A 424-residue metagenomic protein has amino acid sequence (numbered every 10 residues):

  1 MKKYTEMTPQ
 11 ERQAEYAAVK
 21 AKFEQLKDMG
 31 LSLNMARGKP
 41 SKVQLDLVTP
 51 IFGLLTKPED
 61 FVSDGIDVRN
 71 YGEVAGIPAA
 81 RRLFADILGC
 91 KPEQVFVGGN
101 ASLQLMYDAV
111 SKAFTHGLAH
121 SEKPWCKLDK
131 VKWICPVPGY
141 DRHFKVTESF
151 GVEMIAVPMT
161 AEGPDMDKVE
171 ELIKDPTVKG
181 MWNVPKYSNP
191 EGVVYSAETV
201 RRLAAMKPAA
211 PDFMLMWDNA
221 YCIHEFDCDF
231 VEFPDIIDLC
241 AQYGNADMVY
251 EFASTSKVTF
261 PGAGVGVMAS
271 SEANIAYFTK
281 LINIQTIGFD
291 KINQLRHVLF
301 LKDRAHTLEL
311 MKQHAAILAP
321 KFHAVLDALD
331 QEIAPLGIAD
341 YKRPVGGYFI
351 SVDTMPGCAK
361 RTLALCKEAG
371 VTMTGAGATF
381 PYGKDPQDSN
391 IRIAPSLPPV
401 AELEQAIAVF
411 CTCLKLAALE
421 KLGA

Functional and structural regions predicted by a protein language model:
K2-A75, A79-A80, A85-D86, E368-V371: N-terminal "arm"/small-domain region of PLP-dependent enzymes with the aminotransferase-like
G38-K42, S102-L103, G139-D141, E162 (+8 more regions): Short, solvent-exposed loop/turn segments at secondary-structure junctions
D60, I66-P211, C222-G244, A359 (+3 more regions): Conserved core of the PLP fold type I
G98, D238-A319, E332, L419: Conserved core segment of the aminotransferase class I/II
K312-L326, I338-D353: Conserved glycine-rich beta-strand-loop-beta hairpin in the small C-terminal domain of fold type I
S351-P356, M373-K415: Conserved PLP-binding active-site segment of the aspartate aminotransferase-like
T362-E368, A406-C411: Short amphipathic alpha-helices in soluble, non-transmembrane regions that often serve as interface/regulatory elements
